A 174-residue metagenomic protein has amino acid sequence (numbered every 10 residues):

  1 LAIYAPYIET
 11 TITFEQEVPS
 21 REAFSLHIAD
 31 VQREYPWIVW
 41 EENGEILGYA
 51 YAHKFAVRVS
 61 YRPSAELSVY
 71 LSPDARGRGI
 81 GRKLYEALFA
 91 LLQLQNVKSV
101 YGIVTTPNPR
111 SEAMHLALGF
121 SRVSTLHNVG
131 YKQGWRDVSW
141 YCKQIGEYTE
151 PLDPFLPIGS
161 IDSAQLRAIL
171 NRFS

Functional and structural regions predicted by a protein language model:
L1-S25, Y148-S174: A short, well-structured alpha-helix characteristic of acyl/acetyltransferase catalytic modules
Q16-D74, Y85-E86, Q144-G146: Acetyl-CoA-dependent GNAT
Y35, R136-W140: Short hydrophobic/aromatic beta-strand or adjacent loop that forms the aromatic wall/cage of a ligand/substrate-binding
L67, V100-G102, Y141: A structural signal for short, well-ordered beta-strand segments
V69-D74, R78, A90, T106-P107: Active-site acidic-Proline motif in GNAT/NAT acetyltransferases
R76, Y85-Q93, L116: A conserved short alpha-helix in the GNAT/GCN5 acetyltransferase fold that borders and helps form the acetyl-CoA
L92-V104, E112-M114: Conserved GNAT acetyl-CoA-binding A-motif
Y101-V104, L116, S121-D137, G146: Conserved catalytic-core motifs of GNAT/GCN5-like acyltransferases
